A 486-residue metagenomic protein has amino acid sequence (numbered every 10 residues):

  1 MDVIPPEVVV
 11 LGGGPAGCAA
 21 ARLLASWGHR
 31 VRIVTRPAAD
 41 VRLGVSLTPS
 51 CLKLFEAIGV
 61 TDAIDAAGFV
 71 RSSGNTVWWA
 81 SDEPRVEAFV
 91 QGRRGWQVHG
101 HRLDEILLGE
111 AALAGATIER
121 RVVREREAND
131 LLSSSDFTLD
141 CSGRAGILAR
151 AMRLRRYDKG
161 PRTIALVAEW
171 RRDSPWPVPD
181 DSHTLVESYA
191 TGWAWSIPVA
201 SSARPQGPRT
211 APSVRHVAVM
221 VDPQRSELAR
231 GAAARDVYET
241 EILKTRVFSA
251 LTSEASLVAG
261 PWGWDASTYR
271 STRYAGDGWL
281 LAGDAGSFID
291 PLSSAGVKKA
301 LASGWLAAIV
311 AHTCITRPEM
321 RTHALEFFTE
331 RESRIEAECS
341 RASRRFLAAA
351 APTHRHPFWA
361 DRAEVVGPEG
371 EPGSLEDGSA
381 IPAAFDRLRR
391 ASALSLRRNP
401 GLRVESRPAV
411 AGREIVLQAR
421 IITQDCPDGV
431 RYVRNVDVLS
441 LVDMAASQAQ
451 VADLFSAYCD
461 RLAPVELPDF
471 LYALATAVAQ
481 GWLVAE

Functional and structural regions predicted by a protein language model:
D2-G14: Beta1/beta-strand and adjacent pyrophosphate-binding region of the FAD-binding site in flavoprotein oxidoreductases
G17: N-terminal Rossmann-fold NAD(P) dinucleotide-binding loop
A25-L43: Glycine-rich FAD pyrophosphate-binding loop
P37-I58: Conserved N-terminal glycine-rich FAD pyrophosphate-binding loop of Rossmann-like flavoproteins
A57-L103: A conserved beta-strand/loop capping segment in the N-terminal third of enzymes that catalyze redox or closely related
E110-S253: Predominantly flavin-linked oxidoreductase catalytic cores and closely associated redox partners
P161, A203, A229-V310, C314-H354: FAD/FMN-dependent oxidoreductases across multiple families
E371-A446, L467-E486: Acidic, low-complexity/disordered tracts enriched in E/D and polar residues
